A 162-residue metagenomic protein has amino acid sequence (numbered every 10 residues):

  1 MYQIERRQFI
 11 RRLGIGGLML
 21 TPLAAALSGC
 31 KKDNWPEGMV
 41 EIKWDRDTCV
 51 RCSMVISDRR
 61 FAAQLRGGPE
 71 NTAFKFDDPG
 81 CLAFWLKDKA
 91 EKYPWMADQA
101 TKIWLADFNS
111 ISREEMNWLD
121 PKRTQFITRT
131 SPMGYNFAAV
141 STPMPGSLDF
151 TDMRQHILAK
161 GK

Functional and structural regions predicted by a protein language model:
Y2, Q8-G29: N-terminal export signals
Q3, L23-R51: C-terminal segment of N-terminal export signals and the immediately downstream linker at the start of the mature
G16, D88-K89, K160: Alpha-helix boundary/capping residues
N34, S53-I56, W85: Extracellular/secretory pathway and lumenal proteins
D45-K75, G80: Post-signal-peptide N-terminal segment of Sec-exported extracytoplasmic proteins
A73-N117: Mature extracytoplasmic domains of secretory-pathway proteins
I103-K162: Beta-strand-rich cores of mature extracytoplasmic or soluble domains
